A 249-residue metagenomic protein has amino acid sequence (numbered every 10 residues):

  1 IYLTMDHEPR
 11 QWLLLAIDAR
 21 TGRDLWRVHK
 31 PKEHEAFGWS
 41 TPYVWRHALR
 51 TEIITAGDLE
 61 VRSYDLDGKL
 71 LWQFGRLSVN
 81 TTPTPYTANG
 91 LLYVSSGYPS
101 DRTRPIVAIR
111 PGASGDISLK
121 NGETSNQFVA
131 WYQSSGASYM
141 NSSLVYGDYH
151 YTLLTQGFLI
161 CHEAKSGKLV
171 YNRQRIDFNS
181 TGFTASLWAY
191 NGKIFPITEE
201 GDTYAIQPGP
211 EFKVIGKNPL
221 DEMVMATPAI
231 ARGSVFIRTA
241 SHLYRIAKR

Functional and structural regions predicted by a protein language model:
I1-R249: Noncatalytic, solvent-exposed loop/strand surfaces of beta-propeller-type extracellular/periplasmic domains
